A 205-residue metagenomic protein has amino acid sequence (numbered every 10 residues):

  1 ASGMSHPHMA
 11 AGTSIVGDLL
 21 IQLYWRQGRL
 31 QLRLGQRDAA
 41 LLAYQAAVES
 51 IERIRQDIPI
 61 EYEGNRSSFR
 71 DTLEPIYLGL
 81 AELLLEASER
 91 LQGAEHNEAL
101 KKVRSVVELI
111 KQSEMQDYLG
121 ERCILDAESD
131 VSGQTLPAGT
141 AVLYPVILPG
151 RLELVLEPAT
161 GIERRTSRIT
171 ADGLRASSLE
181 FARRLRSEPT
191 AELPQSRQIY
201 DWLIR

Functional and structural regions predicted by a protein language model:
A1-R205: Alpha-helical solenoid repeat scaffolds used for protein-protein interaction
